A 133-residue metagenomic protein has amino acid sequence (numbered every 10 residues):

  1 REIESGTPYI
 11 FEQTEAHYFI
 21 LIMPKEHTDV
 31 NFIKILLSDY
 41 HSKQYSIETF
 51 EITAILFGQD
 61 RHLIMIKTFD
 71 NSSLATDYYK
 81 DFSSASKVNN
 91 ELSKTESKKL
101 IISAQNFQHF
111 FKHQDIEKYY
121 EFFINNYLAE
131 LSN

Functional and structural regions predicted by a protein language model:
R1-N133: Acidic/polar low-complexity segments and flexible, solvent-exposed patches
